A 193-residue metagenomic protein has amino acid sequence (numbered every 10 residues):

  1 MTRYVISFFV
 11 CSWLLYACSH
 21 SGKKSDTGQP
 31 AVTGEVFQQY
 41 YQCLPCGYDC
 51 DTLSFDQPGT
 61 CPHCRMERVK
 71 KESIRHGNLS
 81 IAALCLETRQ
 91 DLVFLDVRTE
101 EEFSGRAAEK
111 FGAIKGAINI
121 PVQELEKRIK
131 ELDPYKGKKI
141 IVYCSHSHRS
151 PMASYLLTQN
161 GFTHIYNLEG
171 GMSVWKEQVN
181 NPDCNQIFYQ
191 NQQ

Functional and structural regions predicted by a protein language model:
T2, C18-L44, D51-A83, R89 (+2 more regions): Rhodanese-like catalytic fold shared by cysteine-dependent sulfurtransferases and DSP/PTP-type phosphatases
S7-Y16: Bacterial N-terminal signal peptides
D91-R98: Short hydrophobic beta-strand that contains or immediately precedes a catalytic carboxylate
Y143: Short, surface-exposed ligand- or partner-binding patches at beta-edge/loop junctions that are enriched in aromatics
